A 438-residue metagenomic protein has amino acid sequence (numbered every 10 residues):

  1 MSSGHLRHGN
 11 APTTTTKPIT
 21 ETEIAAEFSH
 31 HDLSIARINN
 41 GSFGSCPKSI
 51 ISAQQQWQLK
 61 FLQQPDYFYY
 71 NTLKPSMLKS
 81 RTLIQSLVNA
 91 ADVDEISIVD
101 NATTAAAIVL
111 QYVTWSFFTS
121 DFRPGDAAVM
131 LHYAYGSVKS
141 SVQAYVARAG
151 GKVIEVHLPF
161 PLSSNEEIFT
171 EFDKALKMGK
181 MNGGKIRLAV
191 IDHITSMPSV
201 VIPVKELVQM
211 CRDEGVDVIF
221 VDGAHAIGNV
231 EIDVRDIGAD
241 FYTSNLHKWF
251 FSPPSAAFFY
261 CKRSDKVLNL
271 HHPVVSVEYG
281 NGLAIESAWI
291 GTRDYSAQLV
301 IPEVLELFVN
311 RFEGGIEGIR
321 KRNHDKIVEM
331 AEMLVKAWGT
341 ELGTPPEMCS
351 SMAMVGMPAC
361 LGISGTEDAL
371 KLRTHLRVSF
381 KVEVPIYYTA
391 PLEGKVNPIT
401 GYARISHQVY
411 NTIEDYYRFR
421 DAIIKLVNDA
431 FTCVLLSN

Functional and structural regions predicted by a protein language model:
M1-N438: Pyridoxal 5′-phosphate
